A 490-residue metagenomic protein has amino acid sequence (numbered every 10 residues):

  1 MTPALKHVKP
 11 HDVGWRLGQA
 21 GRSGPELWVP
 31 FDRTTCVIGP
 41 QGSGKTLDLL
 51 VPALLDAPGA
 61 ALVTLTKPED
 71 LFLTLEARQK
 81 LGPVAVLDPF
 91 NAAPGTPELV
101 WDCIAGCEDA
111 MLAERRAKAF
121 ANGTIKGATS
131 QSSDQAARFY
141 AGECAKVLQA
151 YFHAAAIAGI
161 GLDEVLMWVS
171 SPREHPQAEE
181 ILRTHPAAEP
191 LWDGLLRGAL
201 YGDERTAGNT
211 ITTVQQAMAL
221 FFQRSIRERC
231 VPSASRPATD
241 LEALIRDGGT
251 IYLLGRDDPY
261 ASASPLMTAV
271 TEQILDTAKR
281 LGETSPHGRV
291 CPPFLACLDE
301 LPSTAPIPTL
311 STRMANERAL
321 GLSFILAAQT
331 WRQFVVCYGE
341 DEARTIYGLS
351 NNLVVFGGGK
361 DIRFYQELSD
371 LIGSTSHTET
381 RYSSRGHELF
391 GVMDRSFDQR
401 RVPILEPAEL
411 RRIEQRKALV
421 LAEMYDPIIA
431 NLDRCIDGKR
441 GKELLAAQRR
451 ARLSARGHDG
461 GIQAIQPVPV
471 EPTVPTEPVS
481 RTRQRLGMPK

Functional and structural regions predicted by a protein language model:
M1-V13: Charged, amphipathic alpha-helical linker segments immediately N-terminal to NTP-binding catalytic cores
R16-R22, E26, F31-L322, A408-I429 (+2 more regions): P-loop NTPase motor domains
A77-K80, D102-C103, E340-A343, S369-G373 (+1 more regions): Short secondary-structure boundary/capping segments
M314-L419: Conserved ATP-driven motor cores of ASCE-family P-loop NTPases powering translocation/secretion/packaging/pilus
F356, A430-L432: Hydrophobic residues in beta-strands and at strand termini
